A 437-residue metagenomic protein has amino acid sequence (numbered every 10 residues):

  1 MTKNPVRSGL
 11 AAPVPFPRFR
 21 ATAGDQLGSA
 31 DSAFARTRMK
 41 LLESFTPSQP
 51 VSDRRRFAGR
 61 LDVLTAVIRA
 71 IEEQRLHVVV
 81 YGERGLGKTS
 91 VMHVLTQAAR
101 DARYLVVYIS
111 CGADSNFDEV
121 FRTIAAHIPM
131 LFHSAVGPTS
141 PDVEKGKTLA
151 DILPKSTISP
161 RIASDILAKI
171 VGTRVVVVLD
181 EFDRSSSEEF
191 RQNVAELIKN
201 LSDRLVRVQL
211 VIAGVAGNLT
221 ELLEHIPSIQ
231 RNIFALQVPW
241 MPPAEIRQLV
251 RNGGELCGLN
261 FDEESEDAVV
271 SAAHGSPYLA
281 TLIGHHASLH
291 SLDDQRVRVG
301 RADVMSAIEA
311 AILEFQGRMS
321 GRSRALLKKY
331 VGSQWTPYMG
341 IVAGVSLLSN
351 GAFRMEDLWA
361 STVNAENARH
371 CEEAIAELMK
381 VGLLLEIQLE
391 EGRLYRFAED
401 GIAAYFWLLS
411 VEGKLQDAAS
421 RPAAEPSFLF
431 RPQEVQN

Functional and structural regions predicted by a protein language model:
M1-V78, L429-N437: A short, basic N-terminal segment
P47, S115-S140: Conserved NTP-binding/hydrolysis module of P-loop NTPases
E73-V94: Walker A/P-loop nucleotide-binding motif
V106-N116: A short hydrophobic beta-strand->loop->alpha-helix junction that borders the nucleotide-binding pocket of P-loop NTPases
M130-L179, D183-N193, K199-Q209, G217-L222 (+5 more regions): Mid-core helix/loop region of P-loop NTP-binding domains shared across ATPases and GTPases
N218-I233: Short regulatory helix/loop adjacent to the ATP-binding pocket of P-loop NTPases
V238-S265, H274-I283: Conserved small helical "lid"/interfacial subdomain of P-loop NTPases
G284-E366: Winged-helix-like regulatory helical subdomains adjacent to P-loop NTPase cores
